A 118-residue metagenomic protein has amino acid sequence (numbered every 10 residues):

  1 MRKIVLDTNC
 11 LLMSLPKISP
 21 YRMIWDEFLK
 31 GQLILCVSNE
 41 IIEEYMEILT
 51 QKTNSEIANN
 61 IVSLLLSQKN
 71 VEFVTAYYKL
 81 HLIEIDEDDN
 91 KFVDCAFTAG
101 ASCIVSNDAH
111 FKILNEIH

Functional and structural regions predicted by a protein language model:
M1-S19: Metal-dependent nucleic-acid phosphoesterase active-site entry motif
L6, P20-T50: PIN/NYN-family metal-dependent endoribonuclease catalytic core
L11, I41, H110-F111: Alpha-helix capping/helix-boundary segments
S14-L15, I48, L114: Residues that scaffold the ATP/ADP-binding catalytic core of kinase and kinase-like folds
E27, L65, C95: Hydrophobic/aromatic ligand-binding patch that stacks against planar heteroaromatic rings of cofactors or nucleotides
Q32, N70, G100-A101: Residue-level detector of structured alpha->beta connecting loops
N54-E56, N60-K69, V74-A76, H81-I85 (+1 more regions): Short acidic, glycine/proline-enriched helix-loop-strand junctions
D89, V93-H118: Acidic, metal-binding active-site segment of PIN/NYN-like and related structure-specific nucleases
